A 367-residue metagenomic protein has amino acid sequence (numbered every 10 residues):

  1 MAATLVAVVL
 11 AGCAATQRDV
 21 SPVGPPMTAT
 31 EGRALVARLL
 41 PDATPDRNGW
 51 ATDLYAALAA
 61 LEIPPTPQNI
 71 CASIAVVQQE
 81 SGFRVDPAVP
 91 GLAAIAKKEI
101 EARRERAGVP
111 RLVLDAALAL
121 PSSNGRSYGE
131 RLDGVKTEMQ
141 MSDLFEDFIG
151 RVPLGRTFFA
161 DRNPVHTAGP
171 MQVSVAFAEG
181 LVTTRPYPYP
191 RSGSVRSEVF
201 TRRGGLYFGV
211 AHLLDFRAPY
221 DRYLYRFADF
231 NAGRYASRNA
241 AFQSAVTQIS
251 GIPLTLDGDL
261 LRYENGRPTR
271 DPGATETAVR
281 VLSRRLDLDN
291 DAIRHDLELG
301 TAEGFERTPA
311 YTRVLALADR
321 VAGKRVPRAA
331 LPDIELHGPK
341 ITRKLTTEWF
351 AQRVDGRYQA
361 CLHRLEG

Functional and structural regions predicted by a protein language model:
A2-G12: Bacterial N-terminal signal peptides
L10-G367: Cell-wall glycan-active module
